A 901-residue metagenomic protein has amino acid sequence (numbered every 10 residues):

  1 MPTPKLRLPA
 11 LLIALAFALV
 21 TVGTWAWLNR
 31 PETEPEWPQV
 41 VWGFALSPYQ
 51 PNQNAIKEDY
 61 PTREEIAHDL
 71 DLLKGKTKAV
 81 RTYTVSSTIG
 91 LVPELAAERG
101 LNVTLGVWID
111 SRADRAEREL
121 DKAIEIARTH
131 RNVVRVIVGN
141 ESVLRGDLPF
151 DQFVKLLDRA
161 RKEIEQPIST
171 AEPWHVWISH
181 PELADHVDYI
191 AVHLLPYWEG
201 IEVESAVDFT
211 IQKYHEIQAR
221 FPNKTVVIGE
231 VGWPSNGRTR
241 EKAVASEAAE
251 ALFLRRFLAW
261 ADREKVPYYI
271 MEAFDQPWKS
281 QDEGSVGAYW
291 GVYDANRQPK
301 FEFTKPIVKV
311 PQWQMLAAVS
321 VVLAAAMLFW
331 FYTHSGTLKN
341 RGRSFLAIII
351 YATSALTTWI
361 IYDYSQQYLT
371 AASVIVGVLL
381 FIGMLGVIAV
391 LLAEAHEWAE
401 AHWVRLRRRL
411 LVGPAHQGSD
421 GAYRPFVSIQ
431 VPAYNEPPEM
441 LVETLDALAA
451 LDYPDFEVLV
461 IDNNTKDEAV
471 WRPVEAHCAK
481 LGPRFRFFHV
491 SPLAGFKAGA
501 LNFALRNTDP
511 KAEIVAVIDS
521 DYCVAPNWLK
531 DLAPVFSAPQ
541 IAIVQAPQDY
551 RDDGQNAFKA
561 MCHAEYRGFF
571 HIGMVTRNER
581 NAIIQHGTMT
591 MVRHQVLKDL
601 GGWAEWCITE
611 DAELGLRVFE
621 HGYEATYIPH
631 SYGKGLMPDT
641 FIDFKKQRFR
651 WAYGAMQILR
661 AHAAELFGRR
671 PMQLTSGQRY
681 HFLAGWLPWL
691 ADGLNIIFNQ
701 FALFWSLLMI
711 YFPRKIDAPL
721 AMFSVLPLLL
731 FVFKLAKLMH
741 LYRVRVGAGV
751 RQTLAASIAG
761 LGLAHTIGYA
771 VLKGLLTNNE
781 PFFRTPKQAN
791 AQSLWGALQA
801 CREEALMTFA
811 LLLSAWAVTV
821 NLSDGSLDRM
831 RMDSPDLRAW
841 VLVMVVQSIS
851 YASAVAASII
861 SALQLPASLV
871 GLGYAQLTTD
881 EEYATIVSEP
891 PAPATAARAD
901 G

Functional and structural regions predicted by a protein language model:
P35-P38, G43, Y49-P51, A55-E58 (+3 more regions): Aromatic-rich peripheral "rim/lid" segments of glycoside hydrolase catalytic domains that contact and position glycan
L105, V134, E172-K213, V231-P234: Aromatic- and acid-rich polysaccharide-binding/catalytic face of secreted or lumenal carbohydrate-active enzymes
G336-A389, P688-P781, A797-Y883: Membrane-embedded multi-pass helical conduit in multi-pass membrane proteins, especially envelope-biosynthetic
G342-I350, W359-E443: N-proximal low-complexity "stem/linker" segments adjacent to membrane-targeting elements
P425-S428, E457, K598, E613: Cell-envelope/extracellular polymer assembly enzymes that use nucleotide-activated donors
L445-D455, S537: Short, acidic, metal-binding catalytic loop of nucleotide-sugar glycosyltransferases
P454, D462-V474, S491-A494: A conserved acidic beta->alpha catalytic loop
A476-I514, P526-I608, E613, R617-E620 (+1 more regions): Long helical/loop segments within the catalytic core of UDP-sugar-dependent glycosyltransferases, especially the large
